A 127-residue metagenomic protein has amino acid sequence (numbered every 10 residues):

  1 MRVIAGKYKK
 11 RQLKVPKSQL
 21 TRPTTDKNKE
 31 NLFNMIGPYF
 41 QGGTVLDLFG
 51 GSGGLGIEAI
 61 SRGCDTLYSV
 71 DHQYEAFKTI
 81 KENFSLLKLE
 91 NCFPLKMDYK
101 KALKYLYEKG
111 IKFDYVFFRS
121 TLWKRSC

Functional and structural regions predicted by a protein language model:
M1-C127: Class I S-adenosyl-L-methionine-dependent methyltransferase catalytic core
